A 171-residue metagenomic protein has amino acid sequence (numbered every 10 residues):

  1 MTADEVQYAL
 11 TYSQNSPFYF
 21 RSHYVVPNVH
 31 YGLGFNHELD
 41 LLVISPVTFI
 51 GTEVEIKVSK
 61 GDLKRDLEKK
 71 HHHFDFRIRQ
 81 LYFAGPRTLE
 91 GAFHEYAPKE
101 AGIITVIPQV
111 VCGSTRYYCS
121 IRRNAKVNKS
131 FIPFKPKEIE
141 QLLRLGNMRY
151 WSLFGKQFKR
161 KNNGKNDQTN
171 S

Functional and structural regions predicted by a protein language model:
D4, Y8-Y19, A97-S171: Non-catalytic C-terminal interaction segments of nucleic acid-processing enzymes
E5, N36-L39, H73-F76, Q80: Short, well-structured alpha-helical interface segments that form or flank functional binding sites
S16-G34: A short acidic/basic microdomain associated with nuclease active sites
V29-Y31, V43-S45, V58-K60: Short, flexible loop/turn elements at secondary-structure junctions
G34-E53: Active-site beta-strand-loop-beta-strand hairpin of nuclease catalytic cores that positions key catalytic residues
G51, V58-I107: Catalytic cores of nucleic-acid endonucleases
